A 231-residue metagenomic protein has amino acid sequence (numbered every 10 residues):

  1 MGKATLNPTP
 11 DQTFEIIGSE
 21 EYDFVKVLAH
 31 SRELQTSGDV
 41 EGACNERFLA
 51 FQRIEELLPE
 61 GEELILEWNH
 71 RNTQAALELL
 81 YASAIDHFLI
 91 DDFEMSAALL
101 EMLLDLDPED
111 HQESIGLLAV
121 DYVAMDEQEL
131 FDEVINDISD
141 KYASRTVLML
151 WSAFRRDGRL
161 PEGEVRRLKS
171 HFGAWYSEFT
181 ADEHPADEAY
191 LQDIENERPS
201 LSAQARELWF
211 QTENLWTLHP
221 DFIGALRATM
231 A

Functional and structural regions predicted by a protein language model:
M1-D23, H30-E33, I223-G224, T229-A231: Extreme N-terminal leader/anchor segments
A4-F14, F48-F51, G61-A75, I85 (+6 more regions): Alpha-helical solenoid repeat scaffolds of the TPR/TPR-like class and their adjacent stem/linker regions that mediate
P8, L28, E33-T36, F88 (+2 more regions): Specific register positions within alpha-helical solenoid repeats of the TPR/Sel1-like families, i.e., one
T9-I17, G42-A50, F93-E101, E127-S139 (+2 more regions): Alpha-helical repeat scaffolds
F14-E21, N69, E101-P108, V134-A143 (+3 more regions): Solenoid-like repeat scaffolds
Q35-C44, F51, E55: Inter-helical turn/loop elements of alpha-helical hairpins
F48, E55-R156: Eukaryote-skewed repeat-based solenoidal scaffolds used as protein-protein interaction platforms, primarily
M149-A231: Long, ordered, amphipathic alpha-helical scaffolds
